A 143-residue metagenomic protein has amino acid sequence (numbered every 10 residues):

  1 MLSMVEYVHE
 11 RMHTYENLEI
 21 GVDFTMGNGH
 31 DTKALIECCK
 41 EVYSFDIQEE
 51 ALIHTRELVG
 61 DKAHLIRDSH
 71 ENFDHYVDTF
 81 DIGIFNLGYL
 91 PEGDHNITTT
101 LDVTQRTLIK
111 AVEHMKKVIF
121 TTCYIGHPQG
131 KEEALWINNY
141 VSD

Functional and structural regions predicted by a protein language model:
M1-E19, H30-K33: S-adenosyl-L-methionine
T25-G29: Class I SAM-dependent methyltransferase "Motif I" SAM/SAH-binding loop
I36-E37: Gly/Ala-rich phosphate-binding loop of Rossmann-like dinucleotide-binding domains, activating on the conserved
E41-D46: Conserved SAM-binding motif I beta-strand of class I
E50-D78: S-adenosyl-L-methionine
L87-T107: Mobile active-site "lid"/loop adjacent to the S-adenosyl-L-methionine
M115-C123: Conserved beta-strand signature within the Rossmann-like core of class I S-adenosyl-L-methionine
H127-D143: Class I S-adenosyl-L-methionine
